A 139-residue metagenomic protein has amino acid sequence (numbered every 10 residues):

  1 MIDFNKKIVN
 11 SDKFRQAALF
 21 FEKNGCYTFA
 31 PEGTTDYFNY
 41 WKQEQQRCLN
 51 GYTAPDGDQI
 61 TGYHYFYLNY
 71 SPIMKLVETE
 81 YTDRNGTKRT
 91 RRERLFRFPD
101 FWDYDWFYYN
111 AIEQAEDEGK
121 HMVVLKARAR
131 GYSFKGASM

Functional and structural regions predicted by a protein language model:
M1-M139: Phosphate/NTP-binding elements of NTP-utilizing enzymes
